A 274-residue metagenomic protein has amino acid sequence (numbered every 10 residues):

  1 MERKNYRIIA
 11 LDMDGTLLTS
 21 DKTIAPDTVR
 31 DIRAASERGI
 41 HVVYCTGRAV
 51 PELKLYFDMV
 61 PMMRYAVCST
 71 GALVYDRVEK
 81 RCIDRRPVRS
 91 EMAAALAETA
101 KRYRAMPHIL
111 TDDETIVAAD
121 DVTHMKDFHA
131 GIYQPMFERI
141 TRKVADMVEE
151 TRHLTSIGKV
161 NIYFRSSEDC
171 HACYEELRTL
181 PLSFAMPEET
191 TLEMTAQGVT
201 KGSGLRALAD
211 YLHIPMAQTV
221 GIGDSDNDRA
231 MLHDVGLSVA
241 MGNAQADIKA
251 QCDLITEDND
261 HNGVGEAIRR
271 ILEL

Functional and structural regions predicted by a protein language model:
E2-I8, T19, A25, L192-L274: Mg2+-dependent phosphoryl-transfer enzymes with acidic/Ser/Thr/Gly-rich catalytic loops
D12: Active-site residues of response regulator receiver
T23-F128: Active-site phosphate-binding/coordination module
R33-E37, K101, R178, H233 (+1 more regions): Anion (oxyanion) recognition and catalysis
G39-V43, M62-R64, G158-K159, A217-Q218 (+2 more regions): Short active-site oxyanion
V60-M62, S69-T70, V78, R178-L180 (+2 more regions): Short, structured coil segments at secondary-structure junctions
T99, Y103-A105, L110-I222, N243: Conserved acidic, metal-coordinating active-site core of Asp-based, Mg2+-dependent phosphoryl-transfer enzymes
